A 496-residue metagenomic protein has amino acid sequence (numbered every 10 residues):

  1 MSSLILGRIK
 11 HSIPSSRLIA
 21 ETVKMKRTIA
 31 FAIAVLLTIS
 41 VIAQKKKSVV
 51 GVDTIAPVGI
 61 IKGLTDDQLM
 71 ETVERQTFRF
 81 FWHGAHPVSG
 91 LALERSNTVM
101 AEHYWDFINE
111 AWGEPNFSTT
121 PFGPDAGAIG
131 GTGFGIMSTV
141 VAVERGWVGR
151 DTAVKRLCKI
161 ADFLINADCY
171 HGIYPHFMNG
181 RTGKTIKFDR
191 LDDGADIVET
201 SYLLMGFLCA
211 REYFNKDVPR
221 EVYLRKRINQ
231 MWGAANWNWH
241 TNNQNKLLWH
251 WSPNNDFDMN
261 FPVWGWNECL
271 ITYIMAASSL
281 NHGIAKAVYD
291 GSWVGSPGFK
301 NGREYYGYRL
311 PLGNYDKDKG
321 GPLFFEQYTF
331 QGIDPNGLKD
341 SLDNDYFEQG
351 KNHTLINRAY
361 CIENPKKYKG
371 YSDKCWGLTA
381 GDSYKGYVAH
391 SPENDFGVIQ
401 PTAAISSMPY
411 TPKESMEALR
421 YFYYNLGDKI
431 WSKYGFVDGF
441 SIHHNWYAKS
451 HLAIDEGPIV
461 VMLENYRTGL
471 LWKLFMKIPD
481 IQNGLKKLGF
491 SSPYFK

Functional and structural regions predicted by a protein language model:
M1-S48: Bacterial Sec-dependent N-terminal signal peptides
S48-K496: Ser/Thr/Asn(+Pro)-rich, low-complexity disordered segments
